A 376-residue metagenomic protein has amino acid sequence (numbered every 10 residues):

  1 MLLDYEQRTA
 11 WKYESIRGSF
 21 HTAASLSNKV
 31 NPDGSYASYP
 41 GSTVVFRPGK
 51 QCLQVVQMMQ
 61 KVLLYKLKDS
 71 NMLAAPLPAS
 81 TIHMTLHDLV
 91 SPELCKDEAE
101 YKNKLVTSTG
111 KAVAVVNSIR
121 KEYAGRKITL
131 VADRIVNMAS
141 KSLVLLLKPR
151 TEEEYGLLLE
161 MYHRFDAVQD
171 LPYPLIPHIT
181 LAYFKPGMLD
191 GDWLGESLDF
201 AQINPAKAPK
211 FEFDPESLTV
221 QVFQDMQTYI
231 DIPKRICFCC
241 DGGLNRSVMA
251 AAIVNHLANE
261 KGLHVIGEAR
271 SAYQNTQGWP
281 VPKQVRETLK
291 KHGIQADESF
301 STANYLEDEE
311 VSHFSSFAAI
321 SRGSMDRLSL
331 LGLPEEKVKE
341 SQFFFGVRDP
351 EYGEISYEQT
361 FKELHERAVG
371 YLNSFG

Functional and structural regions predicted by a protein language model:
M1-I232: Histidine-dependent nucleotide/RNA phosphoesterase domain, centered on the 2H-phosphoesterase fold with its duplicated
L53-Q54, L189, Q277-W279, M325-L328: Short, charged/polar "capping" segments at the starts of alpha-helices and the immediately preceding loops
K96-D97, G191-W193, P280-Q284, L331: Short aromatic-enriched loop/helix-cap "lid" or pocket-rim segments at secondary-structure transitions that line
R120, A258-N259, G332: Conserved hydrophobic residues forming the short capping helix/wall of the S-adenosyl-L-methionine
T180-L189, G323-D326, F345-R348: Short Gly/Pro-enriched loop/turn and capping motifs at secondary-structure junctions
P233-H313: Conserved active-site segments centered on acidic
S316, M325-G376: Phosphate-binding/catalytic loops
A319-I320: Short beta-strand scaffold positions
